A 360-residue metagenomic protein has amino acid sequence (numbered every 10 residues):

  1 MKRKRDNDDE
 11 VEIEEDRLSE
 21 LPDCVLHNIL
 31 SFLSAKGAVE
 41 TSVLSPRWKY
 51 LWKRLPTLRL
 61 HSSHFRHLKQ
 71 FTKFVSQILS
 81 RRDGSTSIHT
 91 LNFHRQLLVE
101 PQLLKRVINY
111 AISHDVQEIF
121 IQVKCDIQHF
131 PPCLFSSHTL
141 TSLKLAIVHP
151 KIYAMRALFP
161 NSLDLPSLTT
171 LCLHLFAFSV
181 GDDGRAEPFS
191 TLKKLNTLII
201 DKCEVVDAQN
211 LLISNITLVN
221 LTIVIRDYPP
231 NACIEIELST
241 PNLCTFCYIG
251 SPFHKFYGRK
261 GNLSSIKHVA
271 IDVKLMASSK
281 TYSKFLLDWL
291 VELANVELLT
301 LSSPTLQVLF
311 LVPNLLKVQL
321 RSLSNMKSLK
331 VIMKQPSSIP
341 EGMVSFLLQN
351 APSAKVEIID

Functional and structural regions predicted by a protein language model:
M1-D360: Non-core capping and flanking segments associated with repeat-based/extracellular domains
